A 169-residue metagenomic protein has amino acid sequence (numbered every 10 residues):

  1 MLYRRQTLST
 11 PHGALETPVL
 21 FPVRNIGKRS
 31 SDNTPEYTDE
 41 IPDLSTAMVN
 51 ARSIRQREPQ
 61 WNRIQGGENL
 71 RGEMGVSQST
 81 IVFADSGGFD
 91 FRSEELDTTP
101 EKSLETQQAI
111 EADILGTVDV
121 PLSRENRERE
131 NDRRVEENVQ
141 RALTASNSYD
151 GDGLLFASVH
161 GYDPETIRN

Functional and structural regions predicted by a protein language model:
M1-D150: Non-catalytic, usually N-terminal nucleic-acid engagement modules in DNA/RNA processing proteins
S148-N169: Glycine-rich phosphate/ribose-binding loops and adjacent secondary-structure elements that form binding surfaces
